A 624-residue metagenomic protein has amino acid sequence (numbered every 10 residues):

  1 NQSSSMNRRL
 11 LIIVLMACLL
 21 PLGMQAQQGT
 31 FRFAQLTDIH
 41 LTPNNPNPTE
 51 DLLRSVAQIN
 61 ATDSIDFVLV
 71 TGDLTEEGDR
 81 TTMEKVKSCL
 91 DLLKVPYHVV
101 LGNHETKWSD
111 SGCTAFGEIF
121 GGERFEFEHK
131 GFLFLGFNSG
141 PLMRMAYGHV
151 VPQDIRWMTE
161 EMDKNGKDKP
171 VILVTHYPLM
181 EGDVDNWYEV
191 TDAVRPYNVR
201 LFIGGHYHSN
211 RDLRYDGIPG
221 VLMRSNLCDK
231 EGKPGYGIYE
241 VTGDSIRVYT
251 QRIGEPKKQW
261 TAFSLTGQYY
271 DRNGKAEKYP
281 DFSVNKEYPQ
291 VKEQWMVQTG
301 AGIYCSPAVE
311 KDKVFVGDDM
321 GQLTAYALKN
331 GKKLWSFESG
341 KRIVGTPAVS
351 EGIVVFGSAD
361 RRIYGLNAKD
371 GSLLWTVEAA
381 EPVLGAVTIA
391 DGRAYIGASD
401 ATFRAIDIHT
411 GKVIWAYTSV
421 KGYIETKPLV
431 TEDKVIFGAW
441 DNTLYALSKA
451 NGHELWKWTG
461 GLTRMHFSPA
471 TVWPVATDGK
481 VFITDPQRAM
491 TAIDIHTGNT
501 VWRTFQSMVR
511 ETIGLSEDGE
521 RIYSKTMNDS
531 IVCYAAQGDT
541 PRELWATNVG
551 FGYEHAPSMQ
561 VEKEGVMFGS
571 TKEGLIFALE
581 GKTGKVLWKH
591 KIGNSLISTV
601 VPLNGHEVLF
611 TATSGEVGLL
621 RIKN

Functional and structural regions predicted by a protein language model:
M24-K85, K167: N-terminal active-site segment of His-dependent metallophosphoesterases
R80-P170, E189-L201, R211-M223, D229-T242: Extended active-site neighborhood of metal-dependent phosphoesterases/phosphodiesterases
I218-D281: Binuclear metal-dependent phosphoesterase catalytic core
Y288-A308, L334-S350, L373-A390, S399 (+8 more regions): Extracytoplasmic beta-rich repeat domains
D318, S358-A359, A398-S399, A439-W440 (+4 more regions): Structural signature of WD-repeat beta-propellers
A327-G331, N367-G371, D407-G411, S448-N451 (+4 more regions): Short loop/turn segments that connect beta-strands within beta-propeller blades
